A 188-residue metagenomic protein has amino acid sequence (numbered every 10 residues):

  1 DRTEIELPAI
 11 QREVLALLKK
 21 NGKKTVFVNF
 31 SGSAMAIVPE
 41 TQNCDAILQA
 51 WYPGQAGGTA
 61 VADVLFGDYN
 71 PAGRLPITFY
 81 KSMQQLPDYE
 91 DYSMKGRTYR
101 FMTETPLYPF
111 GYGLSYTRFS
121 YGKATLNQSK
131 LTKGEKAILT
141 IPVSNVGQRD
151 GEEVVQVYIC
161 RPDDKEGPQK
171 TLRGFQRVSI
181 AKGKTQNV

Functional and structural regions predicted by a protein language model:
D1-Q42: Hydrophobic helix-and-loop "lid/oligomerization" segment in the mid-to-C-terminal part of catalytic domains
T3-L7, A50-G54, S179: Alpha-helix N-cap/helix-initiation motif
E4, N43, Q156-D164, G174: Active/binding-pocket-proximal capping segment
I5, A9-A16, T59, D63 (+2 more regions): Feature representing long, continuous alpha-helical segments
L15-V26, T41-N43, G67-A72, V146-D150 (+2 more regions): Secondary-structure transition/capping motifs at alpha-helix termini and the adjoining loop/turn into the next element
F30-E152, Q156-Y158: Secreted, periplasmic, or luminal enzymes acting at the cell surface/secretory milieu
K165-V188: Intrinsically disordered, low-complexity Pro/Gly/Ser/Thr-rich segments with frequent PxxP/GP/PP motifs and embedded
